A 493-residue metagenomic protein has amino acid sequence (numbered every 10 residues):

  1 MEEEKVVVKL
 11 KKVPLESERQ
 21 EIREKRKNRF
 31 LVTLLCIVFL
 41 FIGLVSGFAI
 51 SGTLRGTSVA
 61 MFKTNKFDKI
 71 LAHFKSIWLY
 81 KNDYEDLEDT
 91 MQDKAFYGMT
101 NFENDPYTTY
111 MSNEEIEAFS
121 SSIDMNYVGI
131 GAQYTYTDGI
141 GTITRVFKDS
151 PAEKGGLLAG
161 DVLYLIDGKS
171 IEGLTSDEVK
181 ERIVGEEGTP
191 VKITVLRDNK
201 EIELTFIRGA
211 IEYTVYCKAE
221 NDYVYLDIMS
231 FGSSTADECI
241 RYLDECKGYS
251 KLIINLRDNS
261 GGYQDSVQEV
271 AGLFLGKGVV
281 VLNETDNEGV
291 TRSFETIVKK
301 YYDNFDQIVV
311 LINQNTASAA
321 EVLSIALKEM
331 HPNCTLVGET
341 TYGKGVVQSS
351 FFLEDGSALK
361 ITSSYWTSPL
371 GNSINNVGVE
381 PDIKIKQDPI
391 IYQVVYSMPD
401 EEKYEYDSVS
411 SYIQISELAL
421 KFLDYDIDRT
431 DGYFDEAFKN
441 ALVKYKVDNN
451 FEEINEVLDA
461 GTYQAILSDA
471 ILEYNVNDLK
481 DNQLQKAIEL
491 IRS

Functional and structural regions predicted by a protein language model:
M1-K27: N-terminal Lys/Arg-rich, disordered targeting/topogenic segments
V32-F48: Hydrophobic membrane-insertion alpha-helices, especially the h-region of bacterial N-terminal signal peptides
L44-N65, L79-Y80, P106: Sec-dependent signal peptide cleavage junction
W78-T142, P190-K192, L196-T205, T285 (+2 more regions): Extended, small/polar residue-biased N-terminal targeting/export presequences and adjacent propeptide/linker tracts
S112-S120, D138, G156-E178, E339-T340 (+1 more regions): Short glycine/proline-centered loop/turn elements that form peptide/ligand docking sites
T144-F147, E153-G155, A159, D167-S170 (+2 more regions): Cleft-lining beta-strand/loop regions that shape enzyme active-site pockets
A152, Y404-A470: A short amphipathic alpha-helical interaction element
T367-K403: Primarily N-terminal secretory
